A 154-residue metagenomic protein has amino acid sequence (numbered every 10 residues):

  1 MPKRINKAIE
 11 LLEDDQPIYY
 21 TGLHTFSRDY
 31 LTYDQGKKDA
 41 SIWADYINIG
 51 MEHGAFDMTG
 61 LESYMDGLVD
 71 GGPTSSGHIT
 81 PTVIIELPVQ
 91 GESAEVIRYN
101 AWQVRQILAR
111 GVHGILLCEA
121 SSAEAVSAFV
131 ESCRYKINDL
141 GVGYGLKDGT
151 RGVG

Functional and structural regions predicted by a protein language model:
M1-G154: Expand to "…catalyze enediolate/carbanion chemistry for C-C bond making/breaking, isomerization, decarboxylation
